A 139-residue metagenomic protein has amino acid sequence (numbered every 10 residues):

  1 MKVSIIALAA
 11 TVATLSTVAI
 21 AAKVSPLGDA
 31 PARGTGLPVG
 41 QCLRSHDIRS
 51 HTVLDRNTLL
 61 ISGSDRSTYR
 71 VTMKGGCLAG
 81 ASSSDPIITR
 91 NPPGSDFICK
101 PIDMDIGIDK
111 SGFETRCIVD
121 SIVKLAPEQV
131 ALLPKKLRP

Functional and structural regions predicted by a protein language model:
M1-S4: Positively charged n-region of N-terminal signal peptides that target proteins for export
A7, G34-T35, G40, D109 (+1 more regions): Short, functionally important structural connectors and interaction interfaces within domains
A7-S16: Bacterial N-terminal signal peptides
V18-I20: N-terminal Sec signal peptide cleavage junction
A22-A81, P139: N-terminal secretory signal peptides
G75-P139: Helix-rich interaction surfaces within compact, conserved domain-sized segments that mediate assembly or partner
